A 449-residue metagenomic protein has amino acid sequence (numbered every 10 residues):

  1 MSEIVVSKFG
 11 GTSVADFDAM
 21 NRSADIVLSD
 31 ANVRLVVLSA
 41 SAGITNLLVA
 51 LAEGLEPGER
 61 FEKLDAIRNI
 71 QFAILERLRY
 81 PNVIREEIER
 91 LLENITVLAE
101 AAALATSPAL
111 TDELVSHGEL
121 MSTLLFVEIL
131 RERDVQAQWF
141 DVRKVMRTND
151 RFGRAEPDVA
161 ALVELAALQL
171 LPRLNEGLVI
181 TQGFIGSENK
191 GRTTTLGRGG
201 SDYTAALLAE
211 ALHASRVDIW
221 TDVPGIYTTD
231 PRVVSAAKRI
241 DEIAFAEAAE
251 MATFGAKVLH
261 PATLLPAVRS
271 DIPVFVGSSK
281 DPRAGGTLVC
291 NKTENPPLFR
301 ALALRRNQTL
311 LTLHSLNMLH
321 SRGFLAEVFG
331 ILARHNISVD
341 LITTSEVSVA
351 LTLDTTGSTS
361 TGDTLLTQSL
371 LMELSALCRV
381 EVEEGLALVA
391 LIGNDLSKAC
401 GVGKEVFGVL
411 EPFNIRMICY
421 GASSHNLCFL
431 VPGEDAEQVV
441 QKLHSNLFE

Functional and structural regions predicted by a protein language model:
M1-L259, L264, V431-P432: Nucleotide/pyrophosphate-binding catalytic subdomain
E3-V5, V33-V36, F72, Q136-Q138 (+14 more regions): Structural motif
L38-E56, W139-F140, V276-T293, L351-L353 (+1 more regions): Terminal amphipathic helices with adjacent charged low-complexity linkers/tails
H260, D271-S278: Acidic/polar loop patches that form or flank catalytic/metal-binding clefts of enzymes that bind anionic ligands
G285-E449: A conserved regulatory-domain signal marking ACT and ACT-like small-molecule sensing domains and adjacent regulatory
